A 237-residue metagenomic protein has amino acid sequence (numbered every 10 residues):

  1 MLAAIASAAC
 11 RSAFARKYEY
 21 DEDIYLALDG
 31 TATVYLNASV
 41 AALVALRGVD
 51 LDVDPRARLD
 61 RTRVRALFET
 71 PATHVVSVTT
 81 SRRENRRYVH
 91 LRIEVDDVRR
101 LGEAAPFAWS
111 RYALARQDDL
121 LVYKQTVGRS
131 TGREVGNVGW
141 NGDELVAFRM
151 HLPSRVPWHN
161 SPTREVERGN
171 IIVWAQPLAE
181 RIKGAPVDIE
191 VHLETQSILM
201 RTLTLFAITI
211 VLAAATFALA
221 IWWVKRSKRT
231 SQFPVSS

Functional and structural regions predicted by a protein language model:
M1-A8: Sec-dependent bacterial lipoprotein signal peptides
R11-F14: Bacterial signal peptide processing site
R16-A38, Q125: One face of beta-strands
I24, L36-V40, I93-D97, V127 (+2 more regions): A mature extracytoplasmic/lumenal domain signature
L26-T31, R82-N85, A115-D119, M150-P157: A short, structured loop/turn motif at beta-sheet edges
S39-Q117: Structured domain cores in non-transmembrane regions
D119-I210: Intrinsically disordered, low-complexity linkers and stems that provide flexible hinges in membrane-associated
T195-S237: C-terminal single-pass membrane-anchor helix
